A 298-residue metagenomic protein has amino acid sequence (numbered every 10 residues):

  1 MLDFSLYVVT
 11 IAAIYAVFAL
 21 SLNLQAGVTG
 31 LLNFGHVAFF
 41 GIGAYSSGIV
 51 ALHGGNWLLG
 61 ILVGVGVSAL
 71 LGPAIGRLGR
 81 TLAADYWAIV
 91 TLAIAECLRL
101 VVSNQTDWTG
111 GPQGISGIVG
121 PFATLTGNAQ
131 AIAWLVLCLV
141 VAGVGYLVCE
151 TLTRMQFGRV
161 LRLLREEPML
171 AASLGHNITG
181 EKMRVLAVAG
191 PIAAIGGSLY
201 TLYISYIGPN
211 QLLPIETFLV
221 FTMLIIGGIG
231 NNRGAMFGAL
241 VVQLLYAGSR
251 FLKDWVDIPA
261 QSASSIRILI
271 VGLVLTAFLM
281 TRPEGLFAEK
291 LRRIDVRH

Functional and structural regions predicted by a protein language model:
M1-H298: Transmembrane alpha-helices and adjacent helix-loop boundaries
